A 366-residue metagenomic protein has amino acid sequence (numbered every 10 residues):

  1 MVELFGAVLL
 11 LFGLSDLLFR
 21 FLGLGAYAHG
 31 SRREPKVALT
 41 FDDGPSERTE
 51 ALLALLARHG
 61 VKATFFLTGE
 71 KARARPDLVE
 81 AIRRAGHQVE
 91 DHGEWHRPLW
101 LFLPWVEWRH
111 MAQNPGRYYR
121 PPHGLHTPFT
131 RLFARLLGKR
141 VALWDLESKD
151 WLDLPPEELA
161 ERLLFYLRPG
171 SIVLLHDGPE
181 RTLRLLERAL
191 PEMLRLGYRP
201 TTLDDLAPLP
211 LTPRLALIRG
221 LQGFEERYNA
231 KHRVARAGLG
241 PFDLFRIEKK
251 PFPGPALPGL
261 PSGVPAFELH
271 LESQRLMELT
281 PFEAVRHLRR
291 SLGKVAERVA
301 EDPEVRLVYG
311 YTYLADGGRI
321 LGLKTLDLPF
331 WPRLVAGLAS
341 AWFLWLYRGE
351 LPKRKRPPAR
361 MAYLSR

Functional and structural regions predicted by a protein language model:
M1-G6: Hydrophobic alpha-helical transmembrane segments
F12-P98, G116, R188-E192, R199 (+1 more regions): Active-site beta->alpha N-cap acidic-glycine motif
G44-E47, F66-R75, R97-W105, R120-T127 (+2 more regions): Acidic-and-aromatic substrate-binding clefts and catalytic sites of carbohydrate-active enzymes
A54-F66, H87-Q88, E94, P104-P128 (+3 more regions): CE4/NodB-like, metal-dependent polysaccharide N-deacetylase domain that modifies extracellular/periplasmic N-acetylated
L125-H126, T130-Y166, Y198-L209, D327-R333: His/Asp/Glu-enriched short active-site or ligand-binding loop at hydrolase and phosphoryl-transfer sites
L164-L206: Catalytic grooves of carbohydrate-active enzymes
P210-E283, R298-E304, Y313-D316, I320-R366: Non-catalytic substrate-recognition and accessory regions of acyl/acetyltransferase enzymes
E283-K294: Conserved acetyl-CoA pyrophosphate-binding loop and the N-cap/start of the following alpha-helix in GNAT-like
